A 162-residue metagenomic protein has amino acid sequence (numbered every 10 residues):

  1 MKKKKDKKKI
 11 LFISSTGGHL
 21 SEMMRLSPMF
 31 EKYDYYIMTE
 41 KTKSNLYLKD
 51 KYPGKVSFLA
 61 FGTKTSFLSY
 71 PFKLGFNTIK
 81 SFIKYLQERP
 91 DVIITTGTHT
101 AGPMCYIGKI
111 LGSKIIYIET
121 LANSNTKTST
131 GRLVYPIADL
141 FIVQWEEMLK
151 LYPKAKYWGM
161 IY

Functional and structural regions predicted by a protein language model:
M1-S44, D50: N-terminal subdomain of nucleotide-sugar transferases
K7, K32-D34, P53, P90 (+3 more regions): Short, well-ordered alpha-helix to beta-strand connector turns
S14-S15, D34-K73, E147, W158-I161: Conserved nucleotide-sugar phosphate-binding/catalytic loop shared by glycosyltransferases and other
F67-D91: An amphipathic, basic-hydrophobic alpha-helix
F82-V92, G102-I116, L133: Glycosyltransferases and closely related glycan-assembly transferases that use nucleotide-activated donors
T96-T100: Short His-centered aromatic/hydrophobic patch
S113-Y162: Active-site-proximal region of nucleotide-activated glycan assembly enzymes, centered on histidine/acidic-rich loops
